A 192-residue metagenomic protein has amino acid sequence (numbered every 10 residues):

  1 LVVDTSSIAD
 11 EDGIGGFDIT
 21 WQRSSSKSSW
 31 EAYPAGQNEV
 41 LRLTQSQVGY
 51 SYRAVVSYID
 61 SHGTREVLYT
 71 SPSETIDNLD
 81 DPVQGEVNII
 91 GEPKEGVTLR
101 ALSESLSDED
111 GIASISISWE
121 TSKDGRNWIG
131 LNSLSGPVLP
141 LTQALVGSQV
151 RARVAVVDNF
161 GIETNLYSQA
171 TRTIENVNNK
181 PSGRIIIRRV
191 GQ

Functional and structural regions predicted by a protein language model:
L1-Q192: Ser/Thr/Pro/Gly-rich low-complexity disordered regions
